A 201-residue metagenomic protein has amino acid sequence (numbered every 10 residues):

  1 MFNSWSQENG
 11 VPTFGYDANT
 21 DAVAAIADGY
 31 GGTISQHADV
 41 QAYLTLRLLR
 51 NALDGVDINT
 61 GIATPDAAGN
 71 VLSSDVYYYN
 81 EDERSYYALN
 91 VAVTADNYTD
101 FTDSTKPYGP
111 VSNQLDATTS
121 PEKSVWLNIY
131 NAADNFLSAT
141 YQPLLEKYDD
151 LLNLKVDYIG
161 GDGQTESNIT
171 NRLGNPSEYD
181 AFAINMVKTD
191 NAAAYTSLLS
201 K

Functional and structural regions predicted by a protein language model:
M1-A24, L46, L144-L145, E166 (+1 more regions): Hydrophobic alpha-helical
N3, Q7, A27, G31 (+4 more regions): Sec-exported extracytoplasmic/periplasmic mature domains
V23-A24, Y98-S104, A133-A139: Short, solvent-exposed loop/turn elements at domain surfaces
A24-G29, S167-E178, S197: Short helices/loops that flank or line small-molecule/ion binding pockets
A27-D39, Y43: Short beta-strand elements at the ligand-binding edges of bilobed clamshell
G32, D180-A181: Short, Asp-centered acidic motifs that coordinate Mg2+ and/or phosphate in catalytic or ligand-binding sites
L44, L48-K123: Hinge/cleft segment of the Venus flytrap/periplasmic-binding protein
S124-L144, Y148-L151, K155-R172, P176 (+1 more regions): Extracytoplasmic "Venus flytrap"
